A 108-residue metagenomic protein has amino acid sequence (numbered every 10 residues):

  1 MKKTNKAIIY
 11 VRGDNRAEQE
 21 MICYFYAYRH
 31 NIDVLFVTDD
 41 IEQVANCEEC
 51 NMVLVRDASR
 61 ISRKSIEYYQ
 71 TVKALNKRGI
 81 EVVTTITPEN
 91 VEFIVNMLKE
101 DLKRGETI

Functional and structural regions predicted by a protein language model:
M1-I108: Short, structured surface patches at the beginning of a domain
